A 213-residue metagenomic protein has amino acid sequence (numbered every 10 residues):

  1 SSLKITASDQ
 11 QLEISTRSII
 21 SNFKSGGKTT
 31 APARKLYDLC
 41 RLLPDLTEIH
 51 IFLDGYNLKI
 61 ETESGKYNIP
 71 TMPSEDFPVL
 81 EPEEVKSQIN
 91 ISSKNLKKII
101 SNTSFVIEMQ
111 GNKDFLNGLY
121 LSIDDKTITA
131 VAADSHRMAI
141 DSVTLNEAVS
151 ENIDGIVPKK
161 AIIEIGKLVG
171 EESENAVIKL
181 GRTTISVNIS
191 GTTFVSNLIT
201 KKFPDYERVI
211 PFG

Functional and structural regions predicted by a protein language model:
S1-G213: Structural preference for solvent-exposed beta-strand-turn elements and adjacent flexible terminal/loop segments within
